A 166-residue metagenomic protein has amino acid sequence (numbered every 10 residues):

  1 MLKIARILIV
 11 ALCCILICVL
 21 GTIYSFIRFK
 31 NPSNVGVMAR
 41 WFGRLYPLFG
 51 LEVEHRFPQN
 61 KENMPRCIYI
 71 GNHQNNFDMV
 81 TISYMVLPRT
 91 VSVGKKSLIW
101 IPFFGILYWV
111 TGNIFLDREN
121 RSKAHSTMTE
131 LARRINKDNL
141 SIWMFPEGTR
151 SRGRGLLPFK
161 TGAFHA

Functional and structural regions predicted by a protein language model:
M1-E54, I106-V110: A transmembrane-helix-recognition feature enriched in membrane-embedded lipid enzymes and envelope glyco-/phospholipid
V53-A166: Soluble catalytic domains of membrane acyltransferases
